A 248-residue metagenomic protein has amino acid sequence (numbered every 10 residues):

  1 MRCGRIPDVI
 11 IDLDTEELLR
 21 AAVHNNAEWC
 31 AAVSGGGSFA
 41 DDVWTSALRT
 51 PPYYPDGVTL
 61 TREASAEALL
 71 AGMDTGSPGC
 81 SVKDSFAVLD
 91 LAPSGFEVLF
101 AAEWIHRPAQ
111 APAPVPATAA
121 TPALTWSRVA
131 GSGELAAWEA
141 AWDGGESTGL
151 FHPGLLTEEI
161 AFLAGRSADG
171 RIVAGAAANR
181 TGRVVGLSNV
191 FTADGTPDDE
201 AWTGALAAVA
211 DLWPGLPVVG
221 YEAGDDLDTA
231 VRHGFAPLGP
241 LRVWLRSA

Functional and structural regions predicted by a protein language model:
M1-G76, W142-E159: N-terminal charged segments
R2-S34, W44-R49, P108-A120, N179-T181 (+1 more regions): Terminal substrate-recognition subdomain of acyl/acetyltransferases
G35-G37, G95-F96, I160, F235: Short glycine-aromatic motifs
T59-A64, V190-D198: A short, internal acetyl-CoA/4′-phosphopantetheine-binding micro-motif in the GNAT/acyltransferase core
L60-G133, L206-A210, V218-D228, R232-S247: Acyl-donor-binding surface of acyltransferase catalytic domains
G131-A141: A short, well-structured alpha-helix characteristic of acyl/acetyltransferase catalytic modules
E146-A193, G239: A conserved beta-strand-loop-helix scaffold within acyl/acetyltransferase catalytic domains
T196-A208: Conserved acetyl-CoA pyrophosphate-binding loop and the N-cap/start of the following alpha-helix in GNAT-like
